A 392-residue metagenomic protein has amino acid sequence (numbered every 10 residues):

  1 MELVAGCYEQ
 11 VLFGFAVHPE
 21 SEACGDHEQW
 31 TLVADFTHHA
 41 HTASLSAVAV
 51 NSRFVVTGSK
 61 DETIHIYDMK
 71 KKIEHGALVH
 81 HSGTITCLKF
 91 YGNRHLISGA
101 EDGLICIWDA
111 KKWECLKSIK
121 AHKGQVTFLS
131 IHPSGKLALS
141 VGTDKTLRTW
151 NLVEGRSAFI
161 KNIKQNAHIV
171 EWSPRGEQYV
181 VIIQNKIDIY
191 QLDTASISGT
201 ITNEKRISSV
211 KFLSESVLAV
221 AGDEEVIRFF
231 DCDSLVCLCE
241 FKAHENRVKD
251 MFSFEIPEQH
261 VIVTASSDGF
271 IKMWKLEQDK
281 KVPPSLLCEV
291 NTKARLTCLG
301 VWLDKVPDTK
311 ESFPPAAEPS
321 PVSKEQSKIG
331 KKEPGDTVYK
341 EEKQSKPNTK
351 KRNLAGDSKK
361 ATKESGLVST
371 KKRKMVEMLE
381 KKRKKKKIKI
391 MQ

Functional and structural regions predicted by a protein language model:
M1, V11, E20-A23, S44 (+5 more regions): Terminal intrinsically disordered, low-complexity extensions flanking WD-repeat/beta-propeller proteins
M1-V4, S52-V56, H65, E74-G76 (+14 more regions): Structural hallmark of WD40 beta-propellers
Y8-T31, K60-E62, I66-K70: Beta-propeller domains
E9-F13, A43-S46, D61-H65, I73 (+12 more regions): Short coil/turn segments within WD40 beta-propeller repeats
H18, M69-K72, A110-W113, L152-G155 (+3 more regions): Short loop/turn segments that connect beta-strands within beta-propeller blades
G25-E28, D35-A40, E74-H80, C115-A121 (+5 more regions): Short C-terminal beta-strands that terminate individual repeats in beta-propeller domains, predominantly WD40 blades
A47-R53, K71, S82, L88-R94 (+11 more regions): Loop/turn segments within WD40 beta-propeller blades
V153, S157-A243: Eukaryotic tandem repeat interaction scaffolds
